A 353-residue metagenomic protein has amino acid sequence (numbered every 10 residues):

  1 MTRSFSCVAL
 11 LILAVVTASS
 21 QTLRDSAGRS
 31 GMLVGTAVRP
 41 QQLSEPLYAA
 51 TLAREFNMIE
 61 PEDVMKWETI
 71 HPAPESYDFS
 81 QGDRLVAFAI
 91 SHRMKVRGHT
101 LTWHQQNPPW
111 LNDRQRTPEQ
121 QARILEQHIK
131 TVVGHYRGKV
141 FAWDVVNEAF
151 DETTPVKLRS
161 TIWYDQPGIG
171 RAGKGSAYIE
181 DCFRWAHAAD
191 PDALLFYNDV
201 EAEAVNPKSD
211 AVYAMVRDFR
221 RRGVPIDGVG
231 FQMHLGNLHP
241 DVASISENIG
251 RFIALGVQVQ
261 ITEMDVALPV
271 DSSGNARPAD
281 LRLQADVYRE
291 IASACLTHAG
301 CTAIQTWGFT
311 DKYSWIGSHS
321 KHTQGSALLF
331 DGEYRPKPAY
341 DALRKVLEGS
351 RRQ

Functional and structural regions predicted by a protein language model:
L10-S19: Hydrophobic h-region of N-terminal signal peptides that target proteins for export in Gram-negative bacteria
Q21-E62: Boundary/entry segment of secreted carbohydrate-active catalytic domains
L23-R24, R54, M58-P72, Q81-A202 (+1 more regions): Substrate-binding cleft and catalytic face of glycoside hydrolase catalytic domains, especially the flexible beta-alpha
V34-V38, N57-P61, V96-T100, F141-V145 (+4 more regions): Hydrophobic faces of well-ordered beta-strands that scaffold small-molecule active sites in alpha/beta enzyme cores
A37-Y48, W67-S80, F150-T154, A202-A211 (+2 more regions): Acidic-and-aromatic substrate-binding clefts and catalytic sites of carbohydrate-active enzymes
P40-E55, G82, A122-V132, P207-F219 (+2 more regions): Short, acidic/polar
D83-K95, I169-N198, V205-G274, A292-T297 (+1 more regions): Glycoside hydrolase catalytic-domain groove-lining segments
L281-H319, D331: Substrate-binding cleft of secreted/luminal carbohydrate-active enzymes
